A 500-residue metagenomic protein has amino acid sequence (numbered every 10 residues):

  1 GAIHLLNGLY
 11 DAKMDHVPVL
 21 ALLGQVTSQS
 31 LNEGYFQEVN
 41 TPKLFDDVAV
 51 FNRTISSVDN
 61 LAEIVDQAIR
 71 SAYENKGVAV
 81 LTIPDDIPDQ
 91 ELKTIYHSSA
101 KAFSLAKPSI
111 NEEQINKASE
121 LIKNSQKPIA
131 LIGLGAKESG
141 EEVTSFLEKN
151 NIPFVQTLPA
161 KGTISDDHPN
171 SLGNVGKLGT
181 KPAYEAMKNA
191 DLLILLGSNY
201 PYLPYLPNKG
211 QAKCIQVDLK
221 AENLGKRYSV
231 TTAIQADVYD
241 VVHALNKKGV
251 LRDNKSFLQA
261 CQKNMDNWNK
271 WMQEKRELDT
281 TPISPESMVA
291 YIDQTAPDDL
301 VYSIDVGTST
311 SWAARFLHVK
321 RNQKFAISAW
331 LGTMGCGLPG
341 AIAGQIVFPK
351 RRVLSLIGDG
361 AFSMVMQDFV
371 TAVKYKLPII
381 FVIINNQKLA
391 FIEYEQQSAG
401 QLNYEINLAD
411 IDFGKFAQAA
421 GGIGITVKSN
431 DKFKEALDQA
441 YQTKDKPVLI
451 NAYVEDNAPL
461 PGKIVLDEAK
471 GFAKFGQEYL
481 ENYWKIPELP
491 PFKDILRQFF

Functional and structural regions predicted by a protein language model:
G1-R252, Y291, T295-D298, T371 (+4 more regions): N-terminal alpha/beta PP-like core and its mobile active-site loop of ThDP/TPP-dependent enzymes
G1-S28, N189-L192, G197-P201, S311-L389: Thiamine diphosphate
E33-G34, L105-K117, V175-G179, I283-S284 (+4 more regions): A general structural motif
V78-V80, G133, L251-M265, T281 (+1 more regions): Flexible, glycine/charged-enriched surface loops at secondary-structure junctions
I87-N111, Q439-F500: Glycine/aspartate-rich loop-and-adjacent alpha/beta segment that forms the canonical ThDP
T144, M265-P339, G344, F499: Active-site diphosphate/adenylate-binding microenvironment
C214, I292, I304, A343 (+6 more regions): Hydrophobic, well-ordered secondary-structure elements that form the walls of internal hydrophobic environments
K374-E468: Thiamine diphosphate
